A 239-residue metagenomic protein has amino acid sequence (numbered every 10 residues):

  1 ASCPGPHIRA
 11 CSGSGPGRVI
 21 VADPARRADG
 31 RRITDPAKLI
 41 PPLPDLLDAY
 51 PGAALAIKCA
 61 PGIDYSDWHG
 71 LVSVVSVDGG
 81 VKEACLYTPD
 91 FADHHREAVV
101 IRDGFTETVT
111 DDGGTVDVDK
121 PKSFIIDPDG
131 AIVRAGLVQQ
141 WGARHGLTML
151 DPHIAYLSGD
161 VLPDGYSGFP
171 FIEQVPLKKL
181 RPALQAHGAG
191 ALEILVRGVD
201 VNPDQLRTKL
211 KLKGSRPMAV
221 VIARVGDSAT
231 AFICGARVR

Functional and structural regions predicted by a protein language model:
A1-R239: SAM-dependent transferase fold signal centered on methyltransferase-like domains, encompassing both Class I
